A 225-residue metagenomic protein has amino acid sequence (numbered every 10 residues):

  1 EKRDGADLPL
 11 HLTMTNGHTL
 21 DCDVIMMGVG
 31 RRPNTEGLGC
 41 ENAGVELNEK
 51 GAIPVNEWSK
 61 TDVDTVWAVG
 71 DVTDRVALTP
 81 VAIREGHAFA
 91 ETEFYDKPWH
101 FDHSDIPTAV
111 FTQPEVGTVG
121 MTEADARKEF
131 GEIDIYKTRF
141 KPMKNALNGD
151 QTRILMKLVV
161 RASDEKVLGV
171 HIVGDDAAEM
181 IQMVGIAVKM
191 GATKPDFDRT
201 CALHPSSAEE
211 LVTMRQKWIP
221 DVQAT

Functional and structural regions predicted by a protein language model:
E1-L10, V76, P80-A109: Glycine-rich flavin
R3-L10, V63, G149-I154: A short, glycine/Asx- and small/polar-enriched loop/turn that sits immediately N-terminal to a beta-strand
R3-T19, I25: Conserved beta-strand-loop-beta-strand element in the redox core of flavoprotein oxidoreductases
D4, E49, A162-D164: Short acidic-glycine loop/turn motifs at beta-strand connectors
T19-Y95: FAD-site-proximal beta/loop scaffold in flavoenzymes
G28-V29, W99, K128, S163: Residue-level recognition of phosphate/Mg2+-coordinating polar/acidic sites in nucleotide-handling active sites
G39, A109-F111: Active-site loop ensemble at the mouth of alpha/beta enzyme cores that anchors a bound cofactor
F94, F111-T122, R127-T225: Flexible, glycine-rich terminal cap/loop adjacent to redox cofactors in electron-transfer oxidoreductases
